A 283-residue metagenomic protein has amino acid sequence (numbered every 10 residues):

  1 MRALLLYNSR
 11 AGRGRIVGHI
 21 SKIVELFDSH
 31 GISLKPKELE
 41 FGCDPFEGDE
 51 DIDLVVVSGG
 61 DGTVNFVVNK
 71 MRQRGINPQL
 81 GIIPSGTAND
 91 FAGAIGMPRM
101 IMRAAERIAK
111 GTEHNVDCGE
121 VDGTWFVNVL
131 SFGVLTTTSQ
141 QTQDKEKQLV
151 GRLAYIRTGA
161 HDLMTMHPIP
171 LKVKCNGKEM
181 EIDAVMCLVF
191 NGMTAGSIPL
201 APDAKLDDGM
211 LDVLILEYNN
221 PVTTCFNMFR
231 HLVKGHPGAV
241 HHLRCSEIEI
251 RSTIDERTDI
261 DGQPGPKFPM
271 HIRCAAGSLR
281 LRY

Functional and structural regions predicted by a protein language model:
M1-S58, N65, N69-K70, R103 (+1 more regions): ATP/NTP phosphate-donor binding region
L4-L6, H30, K35-L39, Q73-L188: Catalytic core of DAGKc-family lipid kinases
A11, G60-T63, S85-A88, F132-V134 (+1 more regions): Short glycine-rich anion-binding loops that position phosphate/pyrophosphate groups of nucleotides and phosphorylated
I16, F66-V68, A92-G93, I198-P199 (+2 more regions): Short glycine-/acidic-enriched loop or helix-start segments at secondary-structure transitions that form or flank
S131, L188-L200, P264: Glycine-rich phosphate/pyrophosphate-binding beta-alpha loops
E146-A154, A195-P199, D203-T223: Gly/Ser/Thr-rich active-site loops/lids in small-molecule metabolic enzymes that frequently grip phosphoryl groups
C175, E181, K205, I215-Y283: ATP/nucleoside-binding phosphotransfer catalytic cores, i.e., glycine-rich phosphate-binding loops
